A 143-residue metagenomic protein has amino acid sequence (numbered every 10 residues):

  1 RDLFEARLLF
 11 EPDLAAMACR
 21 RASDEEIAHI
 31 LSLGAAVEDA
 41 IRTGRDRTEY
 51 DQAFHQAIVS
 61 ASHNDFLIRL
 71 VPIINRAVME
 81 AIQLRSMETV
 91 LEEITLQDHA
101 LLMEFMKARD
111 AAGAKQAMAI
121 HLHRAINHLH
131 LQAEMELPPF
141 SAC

Functional and structural regions predicted by a protein language model:
L3-L84, I94-F105, G113-H128: Conserved amphipathic alpha-helical segments that form helical-bundle/coiled-coil interaction surfaces
M87-V90: Structural signature of alpha-solenoid helical repeat scaffolds
E134-C143: …primarily DNA-binding HTH/wHTH and HhH modules…
